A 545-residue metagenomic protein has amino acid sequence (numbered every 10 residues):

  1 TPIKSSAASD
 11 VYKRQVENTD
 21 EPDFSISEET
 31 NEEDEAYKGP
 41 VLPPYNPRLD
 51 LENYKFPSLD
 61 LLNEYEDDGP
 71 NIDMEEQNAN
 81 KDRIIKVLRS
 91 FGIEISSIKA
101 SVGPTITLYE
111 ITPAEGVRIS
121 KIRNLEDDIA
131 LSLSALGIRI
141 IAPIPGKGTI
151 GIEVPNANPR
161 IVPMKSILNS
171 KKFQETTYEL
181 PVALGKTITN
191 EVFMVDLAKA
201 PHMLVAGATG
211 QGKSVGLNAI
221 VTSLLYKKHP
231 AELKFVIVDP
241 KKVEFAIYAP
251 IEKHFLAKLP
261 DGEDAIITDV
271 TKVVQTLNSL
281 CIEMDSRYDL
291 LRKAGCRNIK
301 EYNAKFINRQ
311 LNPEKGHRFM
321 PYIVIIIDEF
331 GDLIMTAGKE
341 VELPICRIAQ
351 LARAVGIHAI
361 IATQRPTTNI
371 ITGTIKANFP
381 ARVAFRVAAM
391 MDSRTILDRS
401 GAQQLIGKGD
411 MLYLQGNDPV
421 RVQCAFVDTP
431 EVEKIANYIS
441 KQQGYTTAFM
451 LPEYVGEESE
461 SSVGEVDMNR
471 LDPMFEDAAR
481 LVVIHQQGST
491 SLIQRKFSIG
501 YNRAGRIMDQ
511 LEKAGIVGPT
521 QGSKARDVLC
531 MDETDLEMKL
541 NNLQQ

Functional and structural regions predicted by a protein language model:
K4, N80, R470-M474: N-terminal positioning helix adjacent to the helix-turn-helix/winged-helix DNA-binding module
S6-H202, S393: Low-complexity, intrinsically disordered P/S/T-rich segments
A7-A8, A352, A362, A478 (+1 more regions): Small-residue (primarily alanine) positions within well-ordered alpha-helices, especially packing/interaction faces
K13, V162-S166, A206-G207, E433-N437 (+1 more regions): Short, charged, solvent-exposed linker or helix-capping segments at domain edges/interfaces that act as flexible hinges
D50-P57, I144-T149, E153, K171-R297 (+7 more regions): P-loop NTPase catalytic phosphate-binding loop
K99-Y109, I138-N156, A294-Q310, H317-M320 (+5 more regions): Glycine/charge-rich, flexible interdomain linkers and switch-proximal surface loops that mediate coupling
Q415-E512, I516-Q545: Conserved alpha/beta core segments of nucleic-acid transaction machinery
